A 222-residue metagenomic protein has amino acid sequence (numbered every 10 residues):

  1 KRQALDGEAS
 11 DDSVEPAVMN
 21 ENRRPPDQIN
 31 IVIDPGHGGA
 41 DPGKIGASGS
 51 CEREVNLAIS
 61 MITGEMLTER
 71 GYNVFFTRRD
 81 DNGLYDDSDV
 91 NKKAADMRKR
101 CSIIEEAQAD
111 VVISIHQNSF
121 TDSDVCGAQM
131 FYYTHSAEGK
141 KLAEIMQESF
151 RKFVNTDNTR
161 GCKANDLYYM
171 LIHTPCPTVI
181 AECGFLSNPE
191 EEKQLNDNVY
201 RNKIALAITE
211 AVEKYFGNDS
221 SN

Functional and structural regions predicted by a protein language model:
K1-A4: Gram-positive cell-envelope targeting signals
G7-E144, K152: Catalytic-core regions of hydrolytic enzymes
C51, V90-K92, F131, M146-F150 (+3 more regions): Generic alpha-helical propensity signal that fires on short helical segments and nearby coil/disordered stretches
A107, S114, T121, N158-N222: Active-site-adjacent mobile loop/cap segments within catalytic or ligand-binding domains
E144-R160: Proline/glycine-rich low-complexity loops and linkers
